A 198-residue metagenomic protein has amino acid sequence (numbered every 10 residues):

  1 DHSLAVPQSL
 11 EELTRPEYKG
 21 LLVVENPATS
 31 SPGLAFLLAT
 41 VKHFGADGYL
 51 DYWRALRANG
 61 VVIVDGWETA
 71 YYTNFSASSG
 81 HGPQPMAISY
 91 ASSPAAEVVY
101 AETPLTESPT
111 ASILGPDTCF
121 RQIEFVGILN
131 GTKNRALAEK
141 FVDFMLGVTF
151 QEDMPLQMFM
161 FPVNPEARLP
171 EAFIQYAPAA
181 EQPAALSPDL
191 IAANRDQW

Functional and structural regions predicted by a protein language model:
D1-A28: A conserved helix-loop-strand patch within extracytoplasmic ligand-binding domains of the periplasmic binding
D1-L4, A28-P32, A91-A95, T118-C119 (+2 more regions): Solvent-exposed loop/turn segments at secondary-structure junctions within structured extracellular/periplasmic domains
D1-Q8, V41-Y49, T132-A138: Short helix-loop capping/hinge motifs at secondary-structure junctions, enriched in acidic/polar residues
D1-V6, T29, G33-H43, R121-G127: Periplasmic solute-binding protein
E11-T14, L37, V41, W53-R57 (+5 more regions): Non-transmembrane alpha-helical segments in soluble domains of secreted/periplasmic/extracellular proteins
A39-T118: Ligand-binding pocket segment of bilobal, Venus flytrap-like solute-binding proteins
V126-L186: Mature extracytoplasmic/periplasmic domains
A180-W198: Conserved C-terminal helix/tail region of periplasmic/extracytoplasmic solute-binding proteins
